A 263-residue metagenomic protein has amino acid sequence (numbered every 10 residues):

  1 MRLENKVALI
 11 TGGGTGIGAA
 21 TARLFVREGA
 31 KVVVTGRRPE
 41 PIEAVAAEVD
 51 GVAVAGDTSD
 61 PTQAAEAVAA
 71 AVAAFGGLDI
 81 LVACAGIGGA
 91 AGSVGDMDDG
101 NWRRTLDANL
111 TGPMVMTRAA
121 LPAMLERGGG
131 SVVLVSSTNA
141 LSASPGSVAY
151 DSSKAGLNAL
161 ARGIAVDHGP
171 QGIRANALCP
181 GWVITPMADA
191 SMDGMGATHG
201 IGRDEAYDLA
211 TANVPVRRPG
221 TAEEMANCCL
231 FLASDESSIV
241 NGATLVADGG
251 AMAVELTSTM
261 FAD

Functional and structural regions predicted by a protein language model:
V7, G12-G16: Conserved glycine-rich cofactor-binding loop
A91, L230, N241-D263: Short C-terminal tail/terminal secondary-structure segment of NAD(P)H-dependent dehydrogenase/reductase domains
G92-V94, D98-L106, V132, A210: Substrate-binding pocket helix/loop in short-chain dehydrogenase/reductase
T117, S153, A161: Active-site helix of classical SDR
P122, V166-P170, S238: Alpha-helical segment proximal to the catalytic Tyr-Lys
S137: Residue(s) in the substrate-gating loop at a strand-loop-helix junction that position the organic substrate next
A177, T185, G200-E236, V240 (+1 more regions): C-terminal helical subdomain
